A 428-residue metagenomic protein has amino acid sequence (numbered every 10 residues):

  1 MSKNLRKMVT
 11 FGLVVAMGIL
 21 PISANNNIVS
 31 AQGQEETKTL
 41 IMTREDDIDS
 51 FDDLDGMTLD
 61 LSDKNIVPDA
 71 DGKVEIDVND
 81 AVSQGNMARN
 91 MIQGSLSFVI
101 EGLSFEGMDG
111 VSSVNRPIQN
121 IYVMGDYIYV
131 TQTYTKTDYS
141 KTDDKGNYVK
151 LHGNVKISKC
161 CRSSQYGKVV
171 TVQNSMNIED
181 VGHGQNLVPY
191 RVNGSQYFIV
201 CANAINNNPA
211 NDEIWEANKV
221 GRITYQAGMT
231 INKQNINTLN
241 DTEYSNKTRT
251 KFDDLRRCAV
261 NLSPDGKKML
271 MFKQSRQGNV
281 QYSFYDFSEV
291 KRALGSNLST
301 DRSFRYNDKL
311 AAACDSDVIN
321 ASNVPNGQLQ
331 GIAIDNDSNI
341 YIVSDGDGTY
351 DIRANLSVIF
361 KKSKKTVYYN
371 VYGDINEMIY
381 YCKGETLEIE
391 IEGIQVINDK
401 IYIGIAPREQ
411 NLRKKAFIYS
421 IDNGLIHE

Functional and structural regions predicted by a protein language model:
I19-K38: Sec-dependent signal peptide cleavage junction
D52-V78, V82, I100-Y148, H152: Beta-strand-rich domains and repeat architectures in extracellular enzymes and scaffolds, especially beta-propellers
D60-V111, S164-V181, G228-R256, A293-P325 (+1 more regions): Surface-exposed loop and turn segments in beta-propeller and other repeat-based domains that flank or scaffold
G110-G125, D180-C201, I205, T250-L270 (+2 more regions): Structural signature of eukaryotic scaffold interfaces centered on beta-propeller domains
Q119, V123, Q132, I319-I375: Loop/turn-rich, solvent-exposed surfaces of beta-rich toroidal or solenoidal domains
Y134-D143, G194, N203-N211, S275-N279 (+2 more regions): Short glycine/acidic-enriched loop and turn motifs that connect beta-strands
D144-Q165, A210-I231, N279-D301, D351-N370 (+1 more regions): Beta-propeller blade signature
V149-Q196, A202-I205, C382-E385: Blade-loop segments of beta-propeller domains
